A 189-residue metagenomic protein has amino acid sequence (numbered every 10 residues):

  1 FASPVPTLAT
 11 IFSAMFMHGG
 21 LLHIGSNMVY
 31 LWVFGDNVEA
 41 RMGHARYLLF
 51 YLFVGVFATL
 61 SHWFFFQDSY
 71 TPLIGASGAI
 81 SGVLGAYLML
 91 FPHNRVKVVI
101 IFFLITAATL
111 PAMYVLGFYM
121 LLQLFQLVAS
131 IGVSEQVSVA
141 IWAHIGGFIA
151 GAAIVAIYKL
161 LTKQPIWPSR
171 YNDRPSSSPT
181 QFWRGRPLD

Functional and structural regions predicted by a protein language model:
F1-D189: A detector for small-residue-rich transmembrane helices and their helix-helix packing motifs
